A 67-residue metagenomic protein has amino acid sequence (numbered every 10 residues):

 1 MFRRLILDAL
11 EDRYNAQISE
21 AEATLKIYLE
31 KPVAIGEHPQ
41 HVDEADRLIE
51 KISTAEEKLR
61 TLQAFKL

Functional and structural regions predicted by a protein language model:
F2-L67: Extended, charge-rich alpha-helical interface modules
